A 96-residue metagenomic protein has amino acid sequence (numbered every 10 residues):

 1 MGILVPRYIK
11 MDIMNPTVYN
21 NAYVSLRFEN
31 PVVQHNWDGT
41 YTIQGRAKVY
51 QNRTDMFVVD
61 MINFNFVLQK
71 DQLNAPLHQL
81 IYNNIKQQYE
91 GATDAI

Functional and structural regions predicted by a protein language model:
M1-I96: Viral virion structural and adsorption modules
